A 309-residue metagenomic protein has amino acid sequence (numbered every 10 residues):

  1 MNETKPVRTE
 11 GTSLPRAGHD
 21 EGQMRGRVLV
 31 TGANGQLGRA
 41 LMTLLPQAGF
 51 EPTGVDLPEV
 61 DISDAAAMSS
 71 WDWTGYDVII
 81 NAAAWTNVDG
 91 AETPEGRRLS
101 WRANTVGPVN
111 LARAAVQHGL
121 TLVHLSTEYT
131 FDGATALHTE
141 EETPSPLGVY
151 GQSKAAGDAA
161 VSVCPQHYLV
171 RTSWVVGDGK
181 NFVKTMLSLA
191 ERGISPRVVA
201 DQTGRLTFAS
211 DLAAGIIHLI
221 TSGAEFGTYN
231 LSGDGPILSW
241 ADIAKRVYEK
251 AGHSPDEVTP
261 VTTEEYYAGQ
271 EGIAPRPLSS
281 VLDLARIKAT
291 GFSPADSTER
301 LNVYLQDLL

Functional and structural regions predicted by a protein language model:
R16, P275-L309: C-terminal amphipathic/interface module of NAD(P)-dependent oxidoreductases and related NAD-binding regulators
G26-L44: N-terminal Rossmann NAD(P)H-binding glycine-rich loop of SDR-like oxidoreductase domains
T31, V55, I79-A83, L122-E128 (+2 more regions): SDR active-site strand-loop-helix element
G54, A65-T105: NAD(P)H-binding glycine-rich loop region in Rossmannoid oxidoreductase-like domains and their noncatalytic homologs
R98-R102, V106-N110, Q117, T130-V170 (+1 more regions): Catalytic helix-loop patch of NAD(P)-dependent Rossmann-fold dehydrogenases
S162-G204, S210-D211: NAD(P)-dependent short-chain dehydrogenase/reductase
L187-S195, L206-D234: Alpha-helical substrate-binding/gating segment
G215, S222-G272: Mid/C-terminal beta-alpha module of Rossmann-like enzyme folds, strongest in SDR-family dehydrogenases/epimerases
